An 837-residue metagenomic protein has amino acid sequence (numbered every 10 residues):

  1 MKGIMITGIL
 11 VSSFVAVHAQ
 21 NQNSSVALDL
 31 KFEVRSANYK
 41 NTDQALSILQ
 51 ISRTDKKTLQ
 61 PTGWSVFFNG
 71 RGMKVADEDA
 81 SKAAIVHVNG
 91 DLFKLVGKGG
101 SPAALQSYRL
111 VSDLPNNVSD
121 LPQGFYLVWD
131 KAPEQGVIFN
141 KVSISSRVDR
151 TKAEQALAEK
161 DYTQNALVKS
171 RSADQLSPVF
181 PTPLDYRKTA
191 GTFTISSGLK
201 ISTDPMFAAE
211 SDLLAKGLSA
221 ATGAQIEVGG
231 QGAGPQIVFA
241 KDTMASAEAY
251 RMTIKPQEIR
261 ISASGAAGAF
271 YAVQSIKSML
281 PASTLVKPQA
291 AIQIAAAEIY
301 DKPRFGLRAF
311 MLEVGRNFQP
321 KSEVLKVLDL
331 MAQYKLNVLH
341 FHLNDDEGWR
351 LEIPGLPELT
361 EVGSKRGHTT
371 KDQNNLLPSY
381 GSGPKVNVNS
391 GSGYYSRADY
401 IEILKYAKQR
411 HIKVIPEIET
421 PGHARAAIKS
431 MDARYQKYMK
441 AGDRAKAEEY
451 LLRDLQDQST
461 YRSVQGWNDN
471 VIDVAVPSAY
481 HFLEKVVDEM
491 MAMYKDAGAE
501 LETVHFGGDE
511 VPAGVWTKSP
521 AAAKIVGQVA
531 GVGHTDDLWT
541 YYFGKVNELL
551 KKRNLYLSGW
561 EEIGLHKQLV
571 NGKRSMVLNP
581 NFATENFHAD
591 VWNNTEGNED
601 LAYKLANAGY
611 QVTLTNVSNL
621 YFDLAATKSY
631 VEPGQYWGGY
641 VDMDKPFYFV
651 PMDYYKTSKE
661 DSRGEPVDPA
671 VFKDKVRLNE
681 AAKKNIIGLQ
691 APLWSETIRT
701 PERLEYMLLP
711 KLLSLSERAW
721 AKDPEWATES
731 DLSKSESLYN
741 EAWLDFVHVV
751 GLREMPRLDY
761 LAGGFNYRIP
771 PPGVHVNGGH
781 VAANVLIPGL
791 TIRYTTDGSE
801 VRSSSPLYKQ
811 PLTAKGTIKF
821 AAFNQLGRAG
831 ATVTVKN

Functional and structural regions predicted by a protein language model:
A19, S202, L732-N837: Short, compositionally stereotyped local motifs that mark structural "simplifiers"
N21-D43: Low-complexity, acidic Ser/Thr/Pro/Gly-rich terminal tails and inter-domain linkers that flank the onset of structured
N21-N23, S119-G306, S558-L569, N766-P771: Acidic, contiguous N-terminal accessory segments
N38, K56-V88, Y126-W129: Short acidic, flexible loop segments centered on an aromatic residue
A80-V118: Intrinsically disordered, low-complexity Pro/Gly/Ser/Thr-rich segments with frequent PxxP/GP/PP motifs and embedded
I254-V471, V476-K495, A499-T503, Q690: Feature activates predominantly on carbohydrate-active enzymes
S463-N586, E596-G597: Active-site neighborhood of glycoside hydrolase catalytic domains
L557-E562, K567-N777: Flexible, acidic glycine-rich loops studded with aromatic residues
